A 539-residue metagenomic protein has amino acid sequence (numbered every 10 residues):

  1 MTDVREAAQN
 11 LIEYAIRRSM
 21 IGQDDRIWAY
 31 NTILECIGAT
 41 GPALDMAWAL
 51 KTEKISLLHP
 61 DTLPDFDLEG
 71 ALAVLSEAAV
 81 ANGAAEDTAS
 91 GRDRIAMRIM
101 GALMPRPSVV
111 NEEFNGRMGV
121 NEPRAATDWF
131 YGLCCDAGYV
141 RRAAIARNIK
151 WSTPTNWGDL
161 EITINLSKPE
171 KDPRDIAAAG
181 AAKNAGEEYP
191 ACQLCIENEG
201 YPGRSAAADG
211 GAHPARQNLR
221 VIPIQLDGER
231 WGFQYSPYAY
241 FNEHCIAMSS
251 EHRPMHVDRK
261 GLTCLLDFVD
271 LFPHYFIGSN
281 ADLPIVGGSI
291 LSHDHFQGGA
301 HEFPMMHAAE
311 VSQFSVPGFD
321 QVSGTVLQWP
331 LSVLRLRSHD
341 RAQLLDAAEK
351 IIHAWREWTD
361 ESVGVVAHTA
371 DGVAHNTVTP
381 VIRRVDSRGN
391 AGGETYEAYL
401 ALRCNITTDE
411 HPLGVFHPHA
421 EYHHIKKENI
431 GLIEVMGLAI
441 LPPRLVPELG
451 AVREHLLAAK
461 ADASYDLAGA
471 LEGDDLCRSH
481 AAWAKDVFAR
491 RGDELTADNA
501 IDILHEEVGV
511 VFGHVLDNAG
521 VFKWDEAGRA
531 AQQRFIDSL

Functional and structural regions predicted by a protein language model:
M1-A207, Y399-L402, I406-L539: Sequence termini and other peripheral, non-core segments
P154, V286-L291: Short glycine-biased active-site loop of nucleotidyltransferases that positions the nucleotide triphosphate and helps
S167, D282-P284: Active-site beta-loop-alpha junctions enriched in small/polar residues
P202-A281, E302, D320-K460, S464 (+1 more regions): Catalytic residues for metal-mediated phosphoryl-transfer on nucleic acids/nucleotides
I285, P304: Surface-exposed, flexible loop/turn segments at secondary-structure boundaries
I290-F303: Histidine-centered catalytic micro-motifs
M306-V311, V316-P317, L441: ATP-dependent carboxylate activation and anion-phosphoryl transfer catalytic cores that bind Mg-ATP to form
